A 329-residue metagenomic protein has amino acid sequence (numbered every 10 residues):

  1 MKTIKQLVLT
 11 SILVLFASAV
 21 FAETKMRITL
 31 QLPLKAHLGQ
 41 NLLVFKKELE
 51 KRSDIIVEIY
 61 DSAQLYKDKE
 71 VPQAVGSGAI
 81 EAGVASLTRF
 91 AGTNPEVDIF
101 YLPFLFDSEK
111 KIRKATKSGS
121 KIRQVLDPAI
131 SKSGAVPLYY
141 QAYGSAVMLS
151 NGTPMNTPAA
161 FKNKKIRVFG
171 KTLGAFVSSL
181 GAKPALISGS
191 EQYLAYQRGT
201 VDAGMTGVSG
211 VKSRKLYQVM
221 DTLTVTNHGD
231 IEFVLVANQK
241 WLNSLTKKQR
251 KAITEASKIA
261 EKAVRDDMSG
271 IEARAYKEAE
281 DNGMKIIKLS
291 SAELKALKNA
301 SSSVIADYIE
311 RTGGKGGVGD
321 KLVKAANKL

Functional and structural regions predicted by a protein language model:
M1-V8: Bacterial N-terminal signal peptides that target proteins for export
L15-A22: Sec/Tat signal peptide C-region and signal peptidase I cleavage site
E23-I112, K121-R123, P128-L329: N-terminal secretory/targeting leader peptides
A115-K117: Ser/Thr/Gly-rich flexible loops in soluble cytosolic domains mediating phosphotransfer, phosphorylation
